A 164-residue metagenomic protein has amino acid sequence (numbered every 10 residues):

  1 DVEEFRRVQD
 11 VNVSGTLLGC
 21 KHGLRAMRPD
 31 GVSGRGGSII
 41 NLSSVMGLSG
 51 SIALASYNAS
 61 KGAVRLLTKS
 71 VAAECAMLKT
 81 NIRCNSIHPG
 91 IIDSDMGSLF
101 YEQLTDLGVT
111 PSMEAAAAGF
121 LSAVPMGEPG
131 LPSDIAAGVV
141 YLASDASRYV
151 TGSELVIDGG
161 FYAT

Functional and structural regions predicted by a protein language model:
D1-L18, I40, Y57, V64: Catalytic Tyr-X3-Lys loop
V11-S33, A72-A73, M77: Amphipathic alpha-helical dimer-interface segment in Rossmann-like NAD(P)H-dependent oxidoreductases
C20, S60, T68: Active-site helix of classical SDR
S44: Residue(s) in the substrate-gating loop at a strand-loop-helix junction that position the organic substrate next
S49, M126-E128, G138-Y141, A146 (+1 more regions): Short C-terminal tail/terminal secondary-structure segment of NAD(P)H-dependent dehydrogenase/reductase domains
G50-N58: Active-site loop-to-helix junction immediately N-terminal to the catalytic Tyr of the SDR YXXXK motif in Rossmann-fold
A76-R83, V150-G152: Short, small/polar-rich loop/turn modules that mediate ligand/substrate recognition or access, typified
I91-A123: A glycine/serine/threonine-rich, flexible loop-to-helix segment that serves as the NAD(P) cofactor-binding "lid"
